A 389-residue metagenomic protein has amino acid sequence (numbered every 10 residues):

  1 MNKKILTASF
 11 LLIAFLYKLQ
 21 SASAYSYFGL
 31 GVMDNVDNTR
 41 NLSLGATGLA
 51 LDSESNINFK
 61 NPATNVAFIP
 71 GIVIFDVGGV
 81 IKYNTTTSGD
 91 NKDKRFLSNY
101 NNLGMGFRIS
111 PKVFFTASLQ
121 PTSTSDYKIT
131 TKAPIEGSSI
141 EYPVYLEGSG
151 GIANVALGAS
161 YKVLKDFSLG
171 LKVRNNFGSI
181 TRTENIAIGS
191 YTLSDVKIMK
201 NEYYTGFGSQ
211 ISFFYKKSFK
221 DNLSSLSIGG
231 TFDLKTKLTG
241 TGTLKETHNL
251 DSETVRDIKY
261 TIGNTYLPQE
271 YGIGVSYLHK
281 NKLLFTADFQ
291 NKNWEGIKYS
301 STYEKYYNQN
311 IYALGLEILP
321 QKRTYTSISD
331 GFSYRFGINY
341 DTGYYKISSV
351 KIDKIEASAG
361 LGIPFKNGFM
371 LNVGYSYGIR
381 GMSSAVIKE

Functional and structural regions predicted by a protein language model:
M1-G31: Cleavable N-terminal export/targeting peptides
A22-E389: Subset of outer-membrane beta-barrel
